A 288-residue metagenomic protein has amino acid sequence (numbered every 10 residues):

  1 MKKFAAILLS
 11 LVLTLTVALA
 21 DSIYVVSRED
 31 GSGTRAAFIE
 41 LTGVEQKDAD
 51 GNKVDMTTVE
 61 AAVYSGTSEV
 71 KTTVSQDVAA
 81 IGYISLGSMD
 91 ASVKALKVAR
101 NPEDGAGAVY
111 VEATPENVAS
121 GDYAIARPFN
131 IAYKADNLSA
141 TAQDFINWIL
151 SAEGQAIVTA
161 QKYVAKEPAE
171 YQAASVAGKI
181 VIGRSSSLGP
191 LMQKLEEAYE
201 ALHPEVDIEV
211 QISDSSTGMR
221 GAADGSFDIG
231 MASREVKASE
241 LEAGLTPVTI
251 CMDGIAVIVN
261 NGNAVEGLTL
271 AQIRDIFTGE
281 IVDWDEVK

Functional and structural regions predicted by a protein language model:
M1-L8: Positively charged n-region of N-terminal signal peptides that target proteins for export
L19-K288: Exported/periplasmic ABC-transporter solute-binding proteins
